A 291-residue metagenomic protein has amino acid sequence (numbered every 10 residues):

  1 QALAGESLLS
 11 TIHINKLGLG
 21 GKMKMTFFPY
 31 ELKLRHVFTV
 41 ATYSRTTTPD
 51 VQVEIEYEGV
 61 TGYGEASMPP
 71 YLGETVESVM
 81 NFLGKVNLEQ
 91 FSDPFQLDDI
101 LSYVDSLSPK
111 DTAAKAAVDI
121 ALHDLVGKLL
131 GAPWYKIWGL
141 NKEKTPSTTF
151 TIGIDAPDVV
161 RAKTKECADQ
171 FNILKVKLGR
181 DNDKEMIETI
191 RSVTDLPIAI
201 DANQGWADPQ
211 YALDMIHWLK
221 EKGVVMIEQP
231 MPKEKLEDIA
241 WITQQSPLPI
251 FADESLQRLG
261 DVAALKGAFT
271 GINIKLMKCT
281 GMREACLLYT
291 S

Functional and structural regions predicted by a protein language model:
L9-K22: Short, Lys/Arg-enriched N-terminal segments with co-localized hydrophobic residues within the first ~10-30 amino acids
I14, Y289-T290: Conserved small/polar residues in nucleotide/adenosyl-binding loops
K22, I55-E56, T61-L129: Metal- or metallocofactor-binding catalytic centers and their adjacent structured scaffolds across diverse enzyme
K22-E58, G62-L72: Structured beta-strand/loop patches that form or line metal/cofactor-binding pockets in enzymes
W134-S246: Metal-dependent enolase-superfamily TIM-barrel catalytic cores that perform enediolate-based chemistry
G179-R180, P230-K235, A252-G260, L276-E284: A general structural motif
Q210-I216, G260-G267: Catalytic cores of alpha/beta
